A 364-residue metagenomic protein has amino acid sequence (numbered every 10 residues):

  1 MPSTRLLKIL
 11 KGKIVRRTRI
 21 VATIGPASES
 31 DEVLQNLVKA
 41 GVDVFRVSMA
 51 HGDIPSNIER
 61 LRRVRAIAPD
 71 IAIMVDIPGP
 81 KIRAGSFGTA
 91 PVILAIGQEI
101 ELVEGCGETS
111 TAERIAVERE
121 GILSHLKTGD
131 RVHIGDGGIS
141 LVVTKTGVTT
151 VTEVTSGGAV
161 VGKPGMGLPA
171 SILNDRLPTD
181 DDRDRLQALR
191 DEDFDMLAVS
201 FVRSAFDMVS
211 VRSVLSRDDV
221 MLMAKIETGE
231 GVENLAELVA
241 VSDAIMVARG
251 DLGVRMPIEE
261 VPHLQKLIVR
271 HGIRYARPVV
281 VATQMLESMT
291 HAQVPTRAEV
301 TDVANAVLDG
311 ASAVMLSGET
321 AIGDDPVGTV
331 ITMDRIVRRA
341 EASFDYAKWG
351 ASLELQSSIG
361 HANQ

Functional and structural regions predicted by a protein language model:
P2-Q364: Non-catalytic helical/linker scaffolds that mediate oligomerization, partner binding, and domain coupling around large
